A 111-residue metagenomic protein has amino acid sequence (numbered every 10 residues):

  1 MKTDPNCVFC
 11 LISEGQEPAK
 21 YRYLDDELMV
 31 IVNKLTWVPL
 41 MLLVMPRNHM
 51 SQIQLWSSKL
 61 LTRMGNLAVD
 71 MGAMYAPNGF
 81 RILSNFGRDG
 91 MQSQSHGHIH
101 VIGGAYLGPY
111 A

Functional and structural regions predicted by a protein language model:
M1-A111: HIT superfamily nucleotide-processing domains
